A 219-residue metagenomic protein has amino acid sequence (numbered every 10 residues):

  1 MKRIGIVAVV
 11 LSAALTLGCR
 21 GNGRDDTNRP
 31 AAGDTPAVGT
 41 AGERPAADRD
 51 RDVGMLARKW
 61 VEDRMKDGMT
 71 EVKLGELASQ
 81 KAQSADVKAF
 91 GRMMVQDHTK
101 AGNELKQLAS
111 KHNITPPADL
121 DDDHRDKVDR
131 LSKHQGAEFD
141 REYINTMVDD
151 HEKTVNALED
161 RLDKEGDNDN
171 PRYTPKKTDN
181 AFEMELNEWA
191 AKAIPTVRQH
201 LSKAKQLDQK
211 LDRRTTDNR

Functional and structural regions predicted by a protein language model:
R3-I6, L17-R219: His/Met- and acidic-residue-enriched segments that coordinate or traffic transition-metal cofactors and support
I6-S12: Sec-dependent N-terminal signal peptides
